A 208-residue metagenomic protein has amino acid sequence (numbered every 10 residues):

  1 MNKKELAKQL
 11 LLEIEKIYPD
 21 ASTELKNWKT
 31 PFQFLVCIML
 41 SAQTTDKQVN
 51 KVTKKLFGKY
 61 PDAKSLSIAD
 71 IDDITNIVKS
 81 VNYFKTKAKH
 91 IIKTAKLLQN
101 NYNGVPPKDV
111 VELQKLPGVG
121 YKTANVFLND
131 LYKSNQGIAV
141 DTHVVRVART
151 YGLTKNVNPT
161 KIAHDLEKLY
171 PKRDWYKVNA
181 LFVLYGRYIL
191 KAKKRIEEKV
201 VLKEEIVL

Functional and structural regions predicted by a protein language model:
N2-L208: Catalytic cores of DNA base-excision repair glycosylases
